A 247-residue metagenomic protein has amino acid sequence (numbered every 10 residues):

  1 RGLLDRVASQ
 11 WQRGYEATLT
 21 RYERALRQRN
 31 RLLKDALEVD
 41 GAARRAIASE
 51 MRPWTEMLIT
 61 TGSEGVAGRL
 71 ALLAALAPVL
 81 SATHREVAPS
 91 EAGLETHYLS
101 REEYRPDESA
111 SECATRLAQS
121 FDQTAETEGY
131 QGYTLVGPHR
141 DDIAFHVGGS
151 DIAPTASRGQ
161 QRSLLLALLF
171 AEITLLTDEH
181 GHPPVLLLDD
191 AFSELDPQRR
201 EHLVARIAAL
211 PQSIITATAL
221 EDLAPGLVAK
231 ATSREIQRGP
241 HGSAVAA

Functional and structural regions predicted by a protein language model:
R1-L32: Extended, charged alpha-helical "arm/stalk" segments used for dimerization and assembly in large NTPase-driven machines
R29, L33, G62-G65: A structural signal for well-ordered alpha-helices, especially hydrophobic packing surfaces of coiled-coils
L33-D40: Secondary-structure edge/capping motif, primarily at the C-terminal ends of alpha-helices and the immediately following
A42-V185, E194-Q198, H202-L210, E221-K230 (+1 more regions): Conserved NTPase motor "head" modules and their coupling/switch loops across ABC/AAA+ ATPases, GTPases, and GHKL ATPases
P184-L187, I215: Hydrophobic positions in the central parallel beta-sheet of the AAA+
D189-A191: Walker B catalytic acidic pair
Q212-T218: Structural recognition of the conserved hydrophobic beta-strand(s) that form the central parallel beta-sheet of P-loop
I214, T232-R234: Hydrophobic/aromatic beta-strand patches that form the interior of the parallel beta-sheet core in alpha/beta enzyme
